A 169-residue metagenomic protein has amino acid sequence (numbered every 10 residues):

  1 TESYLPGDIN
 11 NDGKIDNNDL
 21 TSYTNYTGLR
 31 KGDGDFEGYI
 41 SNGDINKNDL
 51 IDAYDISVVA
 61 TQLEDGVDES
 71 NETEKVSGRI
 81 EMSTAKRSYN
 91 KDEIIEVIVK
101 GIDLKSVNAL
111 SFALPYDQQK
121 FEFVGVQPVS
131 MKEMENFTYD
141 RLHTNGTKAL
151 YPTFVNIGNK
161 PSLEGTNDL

Functional and structural regions predicted by a protein language model:
T1-S88, E96, F112, N156: Cellulosome-associated attachment modules in secreted, modular CAZymes
F36, T73, S88-N90, D103 (+2 more regions): Sterically constrained small-residue positions within well-ordered secondary structures of folded domains
N42, I94, T147-Y151: A generic structural signal for beta-strand entry/edge sites
G66, F121, G158-K160: Short beta-strands and strand-coil junctions in structured, solvent-facing domains, enriched
K75-A85, F123-V126, E133-N145: Generic structural motif
S88-E133: Low-complexity, serine/threonine/proline/glycine-rich extracellular segments that form mucin-like
K100-S106, E133-L169: Structured beta-strand segments within beta-sheet-rich domains
